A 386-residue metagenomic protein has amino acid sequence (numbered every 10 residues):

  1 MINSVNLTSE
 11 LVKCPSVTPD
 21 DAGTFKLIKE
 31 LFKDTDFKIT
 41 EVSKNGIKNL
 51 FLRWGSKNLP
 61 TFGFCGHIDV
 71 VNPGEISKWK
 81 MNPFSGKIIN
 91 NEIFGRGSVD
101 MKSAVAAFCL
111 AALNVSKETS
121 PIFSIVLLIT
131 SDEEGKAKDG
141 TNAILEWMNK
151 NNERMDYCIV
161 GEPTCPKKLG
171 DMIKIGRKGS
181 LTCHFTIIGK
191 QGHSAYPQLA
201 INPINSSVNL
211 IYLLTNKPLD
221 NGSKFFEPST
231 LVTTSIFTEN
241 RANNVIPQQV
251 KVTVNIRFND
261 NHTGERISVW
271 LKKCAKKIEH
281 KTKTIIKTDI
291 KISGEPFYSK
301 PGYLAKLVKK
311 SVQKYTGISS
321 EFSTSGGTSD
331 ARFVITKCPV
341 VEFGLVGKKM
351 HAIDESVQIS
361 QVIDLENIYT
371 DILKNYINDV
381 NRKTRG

Functional and structural regions predicted by a protein language model:
M1-P73, Q249-T253, I267-W270, Q361-I363: N-terminal helical capping/dimerization or prosegment-like subdomains of hydrolases acting on amide or phosphate bonds
L7-E10, C14, L27, L31-T35 (+7 more regions): Generic non-transmembrane alpha-helical segments
K13, L231-I236, N255, N259 (+2 more regions): A short beta-alpha structural unit
T61-V126, Q358, D364: Active-site metal-coordination/substrate-binding segment of hydrolases, especially metallo-dependent peptidases
P73-I88, G176-T186, K310-S311, V341: Acidic-glycine-rich active-site phosphate/pyrophosphate-binding loop
S103-Y212, K337, D354-D364: Fold-level recognition of mixed alpha/beta catalytic cores in primary-metabolism enzymes, strongest
S194-F237, V245, D260-I286: Acidic-enriched catalytic cores of C-N bond-cleaving enzymes acting on peptides and small amides
L307-D379: Zn-dependent metallopeptidase/amidohydrolase metal-coordination segment
